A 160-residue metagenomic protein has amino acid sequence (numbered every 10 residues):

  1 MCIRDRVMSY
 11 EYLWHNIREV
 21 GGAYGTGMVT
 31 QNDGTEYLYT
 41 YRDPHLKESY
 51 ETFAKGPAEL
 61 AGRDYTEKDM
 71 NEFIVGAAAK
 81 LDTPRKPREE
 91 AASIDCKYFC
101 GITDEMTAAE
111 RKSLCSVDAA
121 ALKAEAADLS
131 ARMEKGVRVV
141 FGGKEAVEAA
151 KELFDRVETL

Functional and structural regions predicted by a protein language model:
M1-I3: Conserved small/polar residues in nucleotide/adenosyl-binding loops
D5-P44: A structural supersecondary motif
Y24-M28, A61, S130-E134: Short amphipathic alpha-helical segments with coiled-coil-like heptad repeat character
M28-R85, T159: M16/insulysin-pitrilysin zinc metalloprotease superfamily fold
N71-L160: C-terminal regions of mature proteins
